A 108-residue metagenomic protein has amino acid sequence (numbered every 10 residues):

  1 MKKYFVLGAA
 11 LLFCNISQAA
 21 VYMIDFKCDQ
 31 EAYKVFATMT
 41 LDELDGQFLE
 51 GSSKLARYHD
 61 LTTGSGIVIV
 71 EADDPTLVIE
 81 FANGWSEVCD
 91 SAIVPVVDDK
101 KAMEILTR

Functional and structural regions predicted by a protein language model:
Y4-F13: Sec-dependent N-terminal signal peptides
F13-A19: Sec/Tat signal peptide C-region and signal peptidase I cleavage site
A19-R108: Conserved, structured core segments of small domains
